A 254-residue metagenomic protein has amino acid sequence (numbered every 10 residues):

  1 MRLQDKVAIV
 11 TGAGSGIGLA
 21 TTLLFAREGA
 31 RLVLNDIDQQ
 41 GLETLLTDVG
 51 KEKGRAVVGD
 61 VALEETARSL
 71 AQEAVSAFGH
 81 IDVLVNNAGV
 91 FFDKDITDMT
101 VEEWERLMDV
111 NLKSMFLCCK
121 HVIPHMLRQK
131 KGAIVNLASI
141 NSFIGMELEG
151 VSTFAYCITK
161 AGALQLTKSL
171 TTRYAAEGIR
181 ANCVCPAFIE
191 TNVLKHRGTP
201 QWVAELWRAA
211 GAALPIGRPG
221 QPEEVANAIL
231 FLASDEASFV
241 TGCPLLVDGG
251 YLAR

Functional and structural regions predicted by a protein language model:
L3-L32: Canonical Rossmann dinucleotide-binding motif of NAD(H)/NADP(H)-dependent dehydrogenases/reductases, specifically
V85, A175, R180, V240-G242: Short, small/polar-rich loop/turn modules that mediate ligand/substrate recognition or access, typified
D95-I96, E103-M108, I134, L206 (+1 more regions): Substrate-binding pocket helix/loop in short-chain dehydrogenase/reductase
C119, T159, T167: Active-site helix of classical SDR
P124, K168, T172-A176, S238: Alpha-helical segment proximal to the catalytic Tyr-Lys
S139: Residue(s) in the substrate-gating loop at a strand-loop-helix junction that position the organic substrate next
I144, L230, T241-R254: Short C-terminal tail/terminal secondary-structure segment of NAD(P)H-dependent dehydrogenase/reductase domains
